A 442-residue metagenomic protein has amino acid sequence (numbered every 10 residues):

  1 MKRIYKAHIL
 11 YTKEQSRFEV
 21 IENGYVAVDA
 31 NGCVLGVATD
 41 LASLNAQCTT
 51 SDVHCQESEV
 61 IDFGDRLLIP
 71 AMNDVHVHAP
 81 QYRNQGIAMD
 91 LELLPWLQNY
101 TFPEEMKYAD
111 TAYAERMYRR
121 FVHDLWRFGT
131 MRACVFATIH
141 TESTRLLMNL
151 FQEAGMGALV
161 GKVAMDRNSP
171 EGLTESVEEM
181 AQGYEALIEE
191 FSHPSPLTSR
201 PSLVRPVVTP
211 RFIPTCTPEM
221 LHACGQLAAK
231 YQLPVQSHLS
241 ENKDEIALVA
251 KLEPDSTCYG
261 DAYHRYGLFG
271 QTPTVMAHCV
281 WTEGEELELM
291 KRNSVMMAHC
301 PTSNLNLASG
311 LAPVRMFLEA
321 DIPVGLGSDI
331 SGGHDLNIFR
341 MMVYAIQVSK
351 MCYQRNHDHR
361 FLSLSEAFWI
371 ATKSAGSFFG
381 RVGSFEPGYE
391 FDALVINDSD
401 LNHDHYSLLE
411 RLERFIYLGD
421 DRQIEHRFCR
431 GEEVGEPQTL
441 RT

Functional and structural regions predicted by a protein language model:
M1-C48: N-terminal metal-binding scaffold of metallo-dependent hydrolase/deaminase domains
K2-A7, H54-W96, R119, W126-R127: Replace "His-x-His-based motif
E14, E390-T442: C-terminal cap of metal-dependent C-N hydrolases
A46-T50, H54-E57, S195-T198, S202: Short polybasic linear motifs
R83-A114, R167-A181, R200, N242-Q271 (+1 more regions): Active-site gating loops and adjacent loop-to-helix segments of metal-dependent hydrolytic enzymes
Q85-M156, M180-P194, P201: Alpha-helical scaffold segments that flank or form the walls of functional sites
E142-A277: Metal-coordinating catalytic core of metallo-dependent amide/deamination hydrolases
R265-Q271, R315-N402: His/Asp/Glu-enriched, well-ordered alpha-helical/loop segment that forms or immediately abuts the divalent-metal
